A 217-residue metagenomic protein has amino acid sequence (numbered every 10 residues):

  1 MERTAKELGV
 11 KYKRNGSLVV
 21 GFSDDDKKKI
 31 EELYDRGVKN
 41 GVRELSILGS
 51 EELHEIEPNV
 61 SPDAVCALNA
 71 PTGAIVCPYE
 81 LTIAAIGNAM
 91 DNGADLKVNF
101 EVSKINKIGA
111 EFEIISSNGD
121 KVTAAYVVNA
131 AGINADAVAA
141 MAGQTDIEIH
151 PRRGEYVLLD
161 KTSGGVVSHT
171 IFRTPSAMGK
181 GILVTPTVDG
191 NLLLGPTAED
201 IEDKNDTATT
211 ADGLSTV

Functional and structural regions predicted by a protein language model:
M1-I56, G181-I182: Dinucleotide-binding Rossmann-like beta1-alpha1 core, especially the glycine-rich loop that anchors the ADP
L8-K13, V122, Y126, A130-V217: Active-site substrate-recognition segment that forms the wall of the catalytic cavity or substrate channel
S17-G21, A67-N69, Y156: Short aromatic/hydrophobic contact patches that present stacked aromatics for nucleic-acid/ligand binding
V20, K104-I105, V184-P186: A structural signal for short hydrophobic beta-strand segments in well-ordered beta-sheet cores
E32, A84, N88, A137 (+1 more regions): Alpha-helical scaffold segments in soluble metabolic enzymes
S46-G49, L96-V98, N129, L194: General beta-strand structural signal in soluble alpha/beta enzymes
L68-Y126: Helical element adjacent to the flavin cofactor pocket in flavoenzyme catalytic cores
